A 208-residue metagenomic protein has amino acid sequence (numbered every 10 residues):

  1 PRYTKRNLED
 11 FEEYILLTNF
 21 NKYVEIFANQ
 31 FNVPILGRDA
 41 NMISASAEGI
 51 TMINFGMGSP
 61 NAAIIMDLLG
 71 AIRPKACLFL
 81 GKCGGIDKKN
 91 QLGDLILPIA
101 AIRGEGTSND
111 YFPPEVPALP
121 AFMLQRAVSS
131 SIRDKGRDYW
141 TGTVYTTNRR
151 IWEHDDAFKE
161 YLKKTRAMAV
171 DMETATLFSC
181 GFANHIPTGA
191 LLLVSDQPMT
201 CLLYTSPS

Functional and structural regions predicted by a protein language model:
P1-A118, F122-R126: Metabolite-binding pocket within alpha/beta catalytic cores that recognizes anionic/polar moieties
L80-K82, N184-M199: Glycine-rich phosphate/pyrophosphate-binding loops and their adjacent beta-strand/loop elements at enzyme active sites
I86-K88, G104-G106, R150-D155, M199: Short acidic/glycine-rich loop or secondary-structure boundary segments that cap or lie
D94-P98, F158, T188: Short, hinge-like loop/turn segments at secondary-structure boundaries
P120-K163: Active-site rim beta-loop-alpha module in soluble metabolic enzymes
W152-E153, F178-C180, Q197-L203: Short active-site-adjacent structural elements
M168-I186, S195: A C-terminal functional module that forms or caps the active site or interfaces directly with catalytic machinery
Y204-S208: Conserved small/polar residues in nucleotide/adenosyl-binding loops
